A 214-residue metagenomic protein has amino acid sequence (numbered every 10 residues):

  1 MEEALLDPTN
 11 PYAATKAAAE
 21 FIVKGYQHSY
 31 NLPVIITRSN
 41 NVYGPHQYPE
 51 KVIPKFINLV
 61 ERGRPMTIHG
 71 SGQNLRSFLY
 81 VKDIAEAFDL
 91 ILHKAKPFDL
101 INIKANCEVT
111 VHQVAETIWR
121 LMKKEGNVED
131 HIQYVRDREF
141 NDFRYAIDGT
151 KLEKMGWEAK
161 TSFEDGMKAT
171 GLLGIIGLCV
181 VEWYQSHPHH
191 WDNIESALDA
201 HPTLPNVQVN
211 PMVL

Functional and structural regions predicted by a protein language model:
M1-I36, Y43, Q47-P49: Catalytic helix-loop patch of NAD(P)-dependent Rossmann-fold dehydrogenases
N41-V42, N74: A short, flexible beta-alpha/helix-coil linker loop
V60-L214: C-terminal substrate-binding subdomain of Rossmann-fold SDR/epimerase-dehydratase oxidoreductases
